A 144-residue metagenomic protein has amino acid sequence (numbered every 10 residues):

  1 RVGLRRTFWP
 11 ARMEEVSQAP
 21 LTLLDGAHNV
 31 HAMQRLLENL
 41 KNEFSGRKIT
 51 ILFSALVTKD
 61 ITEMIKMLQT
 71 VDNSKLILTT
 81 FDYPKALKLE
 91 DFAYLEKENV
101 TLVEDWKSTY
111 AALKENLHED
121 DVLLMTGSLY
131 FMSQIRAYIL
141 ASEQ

Functional and structural regions predicted by a protein language model:
R1-K75: Nucleotide phosphate-binding/pyrophosphate-handling subdomain across enzymes that bind or process nucleotide phosphates
L21-T22, M64-V122: C-terminal helical cap/extension that packs against the catalytic core of soluble nucleotide-cofactor enzymes
M33-Q34, I61-M64, L87-L89, Q134-A137: Short glycine-/acidic-enriched loop or helix-start segments at secondary-structure transitions that form or flank
L36, L40, W106-L113, I135: Generic hydrophobic alpha-helical segments
L40, F44, L117, I139-E143: Active-site catalytic pocket residues across diverse enzymes, especially alpha/beta-hydrolases
F53-S54, F81, T126-L129: Glycine-rich beta-strand-to-loop/alpha-helix junction loops that act as flexible
L129-Q144: Glycine/aspartate-rich loop-and-adjacent alpha/beta segment that forms the canonical ThDP
